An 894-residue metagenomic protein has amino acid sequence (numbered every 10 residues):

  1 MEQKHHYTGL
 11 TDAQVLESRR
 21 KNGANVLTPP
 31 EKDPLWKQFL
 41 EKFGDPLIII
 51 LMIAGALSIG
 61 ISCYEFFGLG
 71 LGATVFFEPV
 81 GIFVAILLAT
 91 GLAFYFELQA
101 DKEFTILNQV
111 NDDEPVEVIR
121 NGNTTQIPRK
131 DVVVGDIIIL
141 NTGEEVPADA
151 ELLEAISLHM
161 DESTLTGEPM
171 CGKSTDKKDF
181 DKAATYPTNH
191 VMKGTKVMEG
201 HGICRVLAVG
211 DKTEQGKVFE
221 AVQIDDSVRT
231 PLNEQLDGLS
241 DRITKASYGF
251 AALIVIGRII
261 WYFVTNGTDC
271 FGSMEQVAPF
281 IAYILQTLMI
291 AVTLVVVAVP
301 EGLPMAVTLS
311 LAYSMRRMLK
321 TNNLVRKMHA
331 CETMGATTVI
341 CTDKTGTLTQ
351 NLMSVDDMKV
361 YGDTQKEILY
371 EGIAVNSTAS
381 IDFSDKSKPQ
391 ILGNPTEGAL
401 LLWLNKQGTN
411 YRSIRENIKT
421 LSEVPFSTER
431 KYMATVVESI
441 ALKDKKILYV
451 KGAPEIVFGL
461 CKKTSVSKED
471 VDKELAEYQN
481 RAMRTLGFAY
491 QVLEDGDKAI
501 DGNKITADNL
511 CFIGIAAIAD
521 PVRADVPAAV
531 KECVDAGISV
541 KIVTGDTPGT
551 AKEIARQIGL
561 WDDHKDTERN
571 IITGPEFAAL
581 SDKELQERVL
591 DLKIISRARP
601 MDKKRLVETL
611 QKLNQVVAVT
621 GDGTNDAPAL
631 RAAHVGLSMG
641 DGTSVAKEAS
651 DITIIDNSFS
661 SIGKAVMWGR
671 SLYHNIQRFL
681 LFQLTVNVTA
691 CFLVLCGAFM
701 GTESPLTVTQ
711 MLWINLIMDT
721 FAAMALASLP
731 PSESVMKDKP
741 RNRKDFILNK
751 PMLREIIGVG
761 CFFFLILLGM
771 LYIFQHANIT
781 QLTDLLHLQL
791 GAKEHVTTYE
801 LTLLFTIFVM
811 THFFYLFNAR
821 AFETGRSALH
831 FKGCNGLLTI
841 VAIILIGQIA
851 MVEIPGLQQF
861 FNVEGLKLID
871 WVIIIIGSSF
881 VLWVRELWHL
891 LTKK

Functional and structural regions predicted by a protein language model:
M1-P740, D745-L748, F805, F822-K894: Conserved cytosolic headpiece of P-type ATPases
N614, V666, R670, L765-A777 (+1 more regions): Alpha-helix capping/termination and helix-coil
V686-A690, G758-L767: Core segments of transmembrane alpha-helices that mediate helix-helix packing or line hydrophobic substrate/ligand
A698-T707, I773-Y799: Helix-coil boundary and interhelical linker segments in multi-pass alpha-helical membrane proteins
M718, Y799-L816: Generic alpha-helical transmembrane segments
R743-F762, G791-L803: Membrane-water interface at loop-to-transmembrane-helix junctions
F762-A777, Q848-N862: Alpha-helical transmembrane segments and their membrane-interface junctions in multi-pass membrane proteins
